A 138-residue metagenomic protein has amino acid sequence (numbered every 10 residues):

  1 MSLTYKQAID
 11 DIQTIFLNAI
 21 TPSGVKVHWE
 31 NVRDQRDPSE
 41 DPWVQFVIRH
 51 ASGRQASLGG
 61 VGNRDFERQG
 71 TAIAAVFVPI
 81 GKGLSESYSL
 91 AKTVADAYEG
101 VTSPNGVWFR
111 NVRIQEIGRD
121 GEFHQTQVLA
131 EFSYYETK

Functional and structural regions predicted by a protein language model:
M1-G60, L84-S85, S89-T93, V101: Small/polar-rich, solvent-exposed N-terminal microdomains that initiate assembly or binding
R54, K82, E136-K138: Residue-level signal for secondary-structure boundary sites
R64-I80, H124-E136: Oligomerization/assembly interface segments of phage tail-like spikes and tubes
P79-K82, I117: Short Gly/Pro-enriched loop/turn and capping motifs at secondary-structure junctions
K92-K138: Acidic-leaning, charged glycine-interspersed low-complexity segments
